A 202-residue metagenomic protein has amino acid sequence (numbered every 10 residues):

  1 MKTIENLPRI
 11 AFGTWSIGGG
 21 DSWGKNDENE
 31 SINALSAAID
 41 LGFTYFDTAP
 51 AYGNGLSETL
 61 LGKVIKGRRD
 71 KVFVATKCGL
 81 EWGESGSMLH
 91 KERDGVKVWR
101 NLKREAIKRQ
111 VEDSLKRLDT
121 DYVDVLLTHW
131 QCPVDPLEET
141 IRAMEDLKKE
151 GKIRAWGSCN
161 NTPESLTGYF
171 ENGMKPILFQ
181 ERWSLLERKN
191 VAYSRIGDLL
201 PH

Functional and structural regions predicted by a protein language model:
M1-F73, W82, K149, S184: N-terminal binding-site loop/beta-alpha segment at the start of enzyme catalytic domains that lines or forms
L7-A11, T44-Y45, K71-K77, Y122-L127 (+2 more regions): Structural preference for beta-strand elements that scaffold enzyme active sites
S16-N29, E92-K108: Active-site mouth loops of central-metabolism enzymes
A34, R104-L115: Short, well-ordered amphipathic alpha-helical segments that serve as non-catalytic structural scaffolds within diverse
A38, S114-L118, L147, Y169: Generic structural signal for hydrophobic
V72-N101: Structural motif corresponding to the early beta-alpha repeats
L115-V134: Active-site groove signature of glycoside hydrolases
Q131-H202: Beta/alpha (TIM)-barrel catalytic core signal, keyed to glycine-rich beta->alpha loops juxtaposed to Asp/Glu that bind
